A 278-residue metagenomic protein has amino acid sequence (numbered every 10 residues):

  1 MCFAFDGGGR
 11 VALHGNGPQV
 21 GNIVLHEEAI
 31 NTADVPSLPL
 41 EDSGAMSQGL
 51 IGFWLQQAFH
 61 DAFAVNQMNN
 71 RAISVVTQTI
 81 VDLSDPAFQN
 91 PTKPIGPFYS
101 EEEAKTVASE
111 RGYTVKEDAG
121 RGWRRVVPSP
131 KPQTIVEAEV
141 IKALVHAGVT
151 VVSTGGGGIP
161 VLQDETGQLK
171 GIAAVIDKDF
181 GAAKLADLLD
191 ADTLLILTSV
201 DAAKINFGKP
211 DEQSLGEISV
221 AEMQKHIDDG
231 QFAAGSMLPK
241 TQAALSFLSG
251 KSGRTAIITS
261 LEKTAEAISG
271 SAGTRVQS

Functional and structural regions predicted by a protein language model:
M1-S278: C-terminal catalytic "cap/lid" subdomain
